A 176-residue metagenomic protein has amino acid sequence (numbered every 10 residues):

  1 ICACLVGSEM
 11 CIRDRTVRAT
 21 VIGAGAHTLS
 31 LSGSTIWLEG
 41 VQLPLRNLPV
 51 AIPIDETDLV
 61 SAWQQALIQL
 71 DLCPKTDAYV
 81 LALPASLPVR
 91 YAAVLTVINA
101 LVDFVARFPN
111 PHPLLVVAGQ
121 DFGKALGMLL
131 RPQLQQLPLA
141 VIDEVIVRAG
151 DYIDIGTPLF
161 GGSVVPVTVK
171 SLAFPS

Functional and structural regions predicted by a protein language model:
I1-G7, C11: Single conserved hydrophobic/aromatic residue that forms the stacking wall/gate of nucleotide- or nucleobase-binding
R13-S34, L45, Q120-P175: Glycine-rich phosphate-binding/hydrolytic loop that grips phosphoryl groups
A26-I98: C-terminal structural cap/anchor segments
K75-A85, N110-G119, L139-A140: Hydrophobic beta-strand segments of well-ordered beta-sheets in folded domains
S86-Y91, V116-L126: Glycine-rich phosphate-binding loops at beta-strand->alpha-helix junctions
